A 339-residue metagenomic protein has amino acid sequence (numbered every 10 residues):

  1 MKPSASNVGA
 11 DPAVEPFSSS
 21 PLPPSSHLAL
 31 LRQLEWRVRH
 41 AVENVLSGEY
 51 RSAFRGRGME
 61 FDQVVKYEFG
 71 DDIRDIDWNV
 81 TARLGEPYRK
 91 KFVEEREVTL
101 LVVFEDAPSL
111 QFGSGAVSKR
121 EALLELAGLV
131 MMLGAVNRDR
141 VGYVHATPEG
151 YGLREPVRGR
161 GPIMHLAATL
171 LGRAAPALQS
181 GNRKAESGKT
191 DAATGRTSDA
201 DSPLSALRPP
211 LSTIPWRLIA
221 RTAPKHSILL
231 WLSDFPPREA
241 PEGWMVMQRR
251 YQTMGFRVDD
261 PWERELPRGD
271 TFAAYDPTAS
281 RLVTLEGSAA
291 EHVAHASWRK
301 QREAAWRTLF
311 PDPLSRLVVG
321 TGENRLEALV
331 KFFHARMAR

Functional and structural regions predicted by a protein language model:
K2-Y50, Q63-D71, V80, R89-E125 (+3 more regions): Exposed, interaction-prone extracellular/peripheral surfaces
F54: Charged, often Cys/His-bearing segments associated with DNA-binding zinc-finger transcription factors
I76-D77: Short, Gly/Ser/Thr-enriched beta-strand-loop segments that form substrate-interacting elements of hydrolase/peptidase
